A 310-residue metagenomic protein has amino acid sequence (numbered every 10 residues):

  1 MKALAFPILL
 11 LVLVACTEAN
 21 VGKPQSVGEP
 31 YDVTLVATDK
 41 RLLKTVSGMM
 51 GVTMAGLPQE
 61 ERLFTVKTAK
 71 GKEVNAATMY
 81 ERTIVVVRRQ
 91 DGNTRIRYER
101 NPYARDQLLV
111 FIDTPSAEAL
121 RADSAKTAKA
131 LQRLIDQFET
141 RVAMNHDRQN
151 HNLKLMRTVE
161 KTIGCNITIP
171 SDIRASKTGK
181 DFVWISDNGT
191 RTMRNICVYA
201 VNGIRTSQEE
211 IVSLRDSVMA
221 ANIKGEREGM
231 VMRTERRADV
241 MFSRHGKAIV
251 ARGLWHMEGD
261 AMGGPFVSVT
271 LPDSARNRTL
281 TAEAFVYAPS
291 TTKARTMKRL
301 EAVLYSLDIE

Functional and structural regions predicted by a protein language model:
M1-P7: Positively charged n-region of N-terminal signal peptides that target proteins for export
V12-A15: C-terminal motif of bacterial Sec signal peptides marking the signal peptidase cleavage site
A19-Q107: Start-of-domain marker
A19-V21, T34-K40, P170-E226, M230 (+1 more regions): Secretory pathway targeting signatures of secreted, lumenal, and periplasmic proteins
D32-L35, R100-E160: Long, acidic/polar, low-complexity amphipathic helices and coiled-coil-like
A69-E118, I223-N277, T291-T292, Y305: Signature of long, low-cysteine stretches enriched in small and polar/charged residues
R121-N145, I167, I173, T279-E310: Surface-exposed amphipathic alpha-helical segments
